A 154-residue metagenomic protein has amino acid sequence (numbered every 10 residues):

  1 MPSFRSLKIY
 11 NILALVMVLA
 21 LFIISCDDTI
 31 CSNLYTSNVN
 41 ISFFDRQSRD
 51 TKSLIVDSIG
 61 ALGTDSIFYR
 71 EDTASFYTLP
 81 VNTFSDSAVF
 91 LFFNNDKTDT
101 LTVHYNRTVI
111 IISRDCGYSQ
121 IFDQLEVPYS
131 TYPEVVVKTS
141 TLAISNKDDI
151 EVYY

Functional and structural regions predicted by a protein language model:
M1-C26: Sec-dependent bacterial lipoprotein signal peptides
P2, M17-L21, Y35, I55-D57 (+1 more regions): Alpha-helical context
N11-V16, T29-S32, D50-K52, A61-D65 (+2 more regions): N-terminal start-of-chain detector that recognizes signal peptides and the immediate post-cleavage beginning
A20-S42: Bacterial Sec-dependent N-terminal signal peptides
C26-N33, T78-Y154: Extracytoplasmic cysteine-anchoring/structural motifs
S42-T51: Structural motif
S53-K97: Tryptophan-paired
